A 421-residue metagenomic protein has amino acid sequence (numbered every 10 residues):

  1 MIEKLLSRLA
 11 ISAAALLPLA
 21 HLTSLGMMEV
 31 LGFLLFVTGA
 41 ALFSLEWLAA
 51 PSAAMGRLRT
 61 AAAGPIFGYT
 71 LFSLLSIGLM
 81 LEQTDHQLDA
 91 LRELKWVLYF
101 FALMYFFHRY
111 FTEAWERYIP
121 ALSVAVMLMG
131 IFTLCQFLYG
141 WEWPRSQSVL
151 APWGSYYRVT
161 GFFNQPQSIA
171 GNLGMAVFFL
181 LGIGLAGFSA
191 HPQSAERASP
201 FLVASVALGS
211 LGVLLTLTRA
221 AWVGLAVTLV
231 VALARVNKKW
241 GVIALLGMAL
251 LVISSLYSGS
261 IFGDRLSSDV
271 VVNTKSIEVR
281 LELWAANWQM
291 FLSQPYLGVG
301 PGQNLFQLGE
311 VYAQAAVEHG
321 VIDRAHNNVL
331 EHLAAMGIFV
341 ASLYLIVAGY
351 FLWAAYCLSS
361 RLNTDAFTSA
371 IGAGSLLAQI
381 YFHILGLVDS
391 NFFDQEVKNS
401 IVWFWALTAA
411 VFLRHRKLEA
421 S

Functional and structural regions predicted by a protein language model:
M1-L48, F72-L81, W96, I384: N-terminal signal-anchor transmembrane segment
A13-L17, E116-G154, G161-R235, I243-G247 (+3 more regions): Alpha-helical transmembrane segments of multi-pass inner-membrane proteins
M28-A40, L91-L103, S168-G184, A220-A232 (+2 more regions): Hydrophobic core segments of transmembrane alpha-helices in multi-pass, intramembrane catalytic enzymes
L34-A40, G372-S421: Transmembrane alpha-helices of multi-pass inner-membrane enzymes
G64-L71, D85-H108, P120-A121, V126 (+1 more regions): Aromatic-anchored transmembrane helix interface
I131, F137-L138, L233-K275, L283-S293 (+1 more regions): A membrane-periplasm/extracellular boundary helix in multi-pass inner-membrane enzymes that assemble envelope glycans
W240, I338-Y381: Hydrophobic transmembrane alpha-helices and their immediate junctions
V271-A285, L297-M336: Long extracytoplasmic/lumenal interhelical loops at the membrane interface of multi-pass membrane proteins
